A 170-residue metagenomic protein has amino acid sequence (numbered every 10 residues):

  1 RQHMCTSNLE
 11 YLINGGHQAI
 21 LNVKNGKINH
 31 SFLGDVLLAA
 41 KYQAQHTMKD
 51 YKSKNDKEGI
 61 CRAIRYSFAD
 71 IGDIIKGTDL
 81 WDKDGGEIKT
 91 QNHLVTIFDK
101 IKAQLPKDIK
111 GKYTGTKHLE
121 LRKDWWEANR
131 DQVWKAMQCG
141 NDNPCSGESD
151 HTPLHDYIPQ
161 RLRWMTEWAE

Functional and structural regions predicted by a protein language model:
R1-E170: Intrinsically disordered, low-complexity segments
